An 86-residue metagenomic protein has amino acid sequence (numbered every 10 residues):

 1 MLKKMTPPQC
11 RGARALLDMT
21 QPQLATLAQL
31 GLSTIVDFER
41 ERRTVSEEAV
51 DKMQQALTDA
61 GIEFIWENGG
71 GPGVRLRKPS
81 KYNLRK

Functional and structural regions predicted by a protein language model:
M1-M5: A detector for short, charged/polar N-terminal pre-domain segments
P8-Q23, K78-P79, N83-L84: Short basic helix-loop element that most often maps to the first helix and adjoining turn of HTH DNA-binding modules
D18-V36: Short alpha-helical DNA-recognition segment
Q29, E48-I65: DNA major-groove recognition helix of helix-turn-helix/homeodomain DNA-binding modules
R43-V45: A charge-rich, low-complexity, intrinsically flexible signal that marks solvent-exposed coils, linkers, repeats
I62-K86: Helix-turn-helix/homeodomain-like alpha-helical modules used for DNA recognition and transcription-factor dimerization
